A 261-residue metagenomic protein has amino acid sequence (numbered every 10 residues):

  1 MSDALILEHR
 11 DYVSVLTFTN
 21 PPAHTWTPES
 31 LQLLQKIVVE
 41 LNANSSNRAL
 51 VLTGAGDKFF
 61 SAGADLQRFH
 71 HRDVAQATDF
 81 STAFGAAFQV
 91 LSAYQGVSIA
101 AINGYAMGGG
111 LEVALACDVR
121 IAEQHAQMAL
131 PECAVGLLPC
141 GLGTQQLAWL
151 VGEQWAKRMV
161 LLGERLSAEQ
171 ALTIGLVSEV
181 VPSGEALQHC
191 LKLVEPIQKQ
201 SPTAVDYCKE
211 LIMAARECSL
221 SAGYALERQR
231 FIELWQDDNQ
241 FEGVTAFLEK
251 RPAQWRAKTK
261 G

Functional and structural regions predicted by a protein language model:
M1-D11, N20, N44-S45, D57 (+3 more regions): C-terminal alpha-helix plus adjacent terminal tail
M1-T53, A75, Q89: Conserved CoA-thioester-binding segment of acyl-CoA-metabolizing enzymes
L16, L34, L52, D65 (+5 more regions): Terminal peptide-recognition signature
G54-V90, A106, S219: Glycine- (often His-adjacent) and acidic-residue-rich active-site loop that binds/positions the CoA thioester
A62, H71, L161, T173 (+2 more regions): Phosphate-coordinating loops and pocket residues in cytosolic domains that bind phosphorylated ligands
S92-T203, E233-D237, E242-T245, R251: Crotonase-fold acyl-CoA enzyme core
